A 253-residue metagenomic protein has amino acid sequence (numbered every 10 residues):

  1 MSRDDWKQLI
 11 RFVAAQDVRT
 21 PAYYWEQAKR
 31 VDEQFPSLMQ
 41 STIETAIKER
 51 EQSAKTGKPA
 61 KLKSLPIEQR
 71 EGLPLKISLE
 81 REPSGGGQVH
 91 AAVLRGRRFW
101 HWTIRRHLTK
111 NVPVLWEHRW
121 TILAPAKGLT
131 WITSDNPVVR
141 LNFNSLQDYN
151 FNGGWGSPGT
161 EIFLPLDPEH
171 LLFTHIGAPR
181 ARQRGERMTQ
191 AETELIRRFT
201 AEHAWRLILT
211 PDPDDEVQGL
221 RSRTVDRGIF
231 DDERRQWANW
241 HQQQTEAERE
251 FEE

Functional and structural regions predicted by a protein language model:
M1-E253: Alpha-helical structural context detector biased toward long hydrophobic helices
